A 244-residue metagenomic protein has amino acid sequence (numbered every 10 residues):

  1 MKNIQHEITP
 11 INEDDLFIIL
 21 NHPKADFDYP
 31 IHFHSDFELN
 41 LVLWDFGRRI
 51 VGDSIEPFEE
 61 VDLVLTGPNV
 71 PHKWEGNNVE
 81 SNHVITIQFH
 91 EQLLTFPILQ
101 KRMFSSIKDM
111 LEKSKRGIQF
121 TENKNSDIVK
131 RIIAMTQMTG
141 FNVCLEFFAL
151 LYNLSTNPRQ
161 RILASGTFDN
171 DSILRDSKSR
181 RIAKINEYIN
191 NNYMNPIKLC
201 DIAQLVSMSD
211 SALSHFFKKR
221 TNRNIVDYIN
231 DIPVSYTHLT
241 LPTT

Functional and structural regions predicted by a protein language model:
M1-L63, N69-V70, N77: Generic protein-terminus/edge-of-domain signal
K2-F17, P68-R131, T156-R161: A hydrophobic/aromatic-rich effector-binding and dimerization subdomain of bacterial HTH-type transcriptional regulators
I85, R131, N142-L150: Residue-level detector of well-ordered alpha-helical segments, enriched for hydrophobic/aromatic packing positions
D127-M138, E146, R181-N192, Y236: Solvent-exposed, amphipathic alpha-helical segments
F148-R175: Linker/hinge segments immediately adjacent to helix-turn-helix/homeobox DNA-binding domains
Q160, F168-I173, K184-I232, L239: Basic/polar phosphate-binding segments, predominantly the helix-turn-helix DNA-binding elements of transcriptional
T237-T243: Conserved small/polar residues in nucleotide/adenosyl-binding loops
